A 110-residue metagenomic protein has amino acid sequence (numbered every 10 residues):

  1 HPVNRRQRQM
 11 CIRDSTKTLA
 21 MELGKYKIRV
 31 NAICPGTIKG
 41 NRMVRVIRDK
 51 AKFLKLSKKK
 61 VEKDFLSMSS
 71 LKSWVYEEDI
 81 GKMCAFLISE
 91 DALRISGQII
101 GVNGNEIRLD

Functional and structural regions predicted by a protein language model:
H1-D14: Single conserved hydrophobic/aromatic residue that forms the stacking wall/gate of nucleotide- or nucleobase-binding
S15-L19, L23, I33, L87: Hydrophobic alpha-helix immediately C-terminal to the catalytic Tyr-X-X-X-Lys motif of short-chain
G24, R29, I95-G97: Short, small/polar-rich loop/turn modules that mediate ligand/substrate recognition or access, typified
R29-K39, I88, G101-N103: Conserved SDR Rossmann-fold cofactor-binding beta-strand/turn motif
P35-R45, D49: Short, flexible catalytic-loop segment of classical short-chain dehydrogenase/reductase
L54-K58, S69-I80, D91: A conserved structural motif in NAD(P)-dependent oxidoreductases
A85, S96-D110: Short C-terminal tail/terminal secondary-structure segment of NAD(P)H-dependent dehydrogenase/reductase domains
